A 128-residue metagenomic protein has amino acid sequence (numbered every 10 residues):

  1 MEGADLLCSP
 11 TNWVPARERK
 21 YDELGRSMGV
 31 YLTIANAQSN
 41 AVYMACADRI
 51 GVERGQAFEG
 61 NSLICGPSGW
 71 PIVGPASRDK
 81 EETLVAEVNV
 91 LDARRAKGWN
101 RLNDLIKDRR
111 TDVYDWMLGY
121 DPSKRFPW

Functional and structural regions predicted by a protein language model:
M1, A93-W128: Cysteine/selenocysteine-centered motifs that mediate thiol-based redox chemistry or coordinate metal-sulfur cofactors
M1-E82: CN hydrolase (nitrilase-like) catalytic-core segments centered on the catalytic cysteine and neighboring Lys/Glu
A16, E53, E87, L91 (+1 more regions): Surface-exposed loop/turn and secondary-structure junction residues enriched for glycine/proline
R19, L24, A57, N89 (+2 more regions): Solvent-exposed, non-transmembrane amphipathic alpha-helical segments
K80-W99: A short, polar/charged loop-to-alpha-helix boundary motif
